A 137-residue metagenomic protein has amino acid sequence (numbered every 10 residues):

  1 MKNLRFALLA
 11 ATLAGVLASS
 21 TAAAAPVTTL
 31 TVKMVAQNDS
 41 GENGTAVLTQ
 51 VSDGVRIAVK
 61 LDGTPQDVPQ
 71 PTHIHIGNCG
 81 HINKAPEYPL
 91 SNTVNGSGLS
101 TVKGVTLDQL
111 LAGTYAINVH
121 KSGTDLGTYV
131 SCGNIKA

Functional and structural regions predicted by a protein language model:
N3-L8, G15, S19-A137: N-terminal leader/targeting pre-sequences
